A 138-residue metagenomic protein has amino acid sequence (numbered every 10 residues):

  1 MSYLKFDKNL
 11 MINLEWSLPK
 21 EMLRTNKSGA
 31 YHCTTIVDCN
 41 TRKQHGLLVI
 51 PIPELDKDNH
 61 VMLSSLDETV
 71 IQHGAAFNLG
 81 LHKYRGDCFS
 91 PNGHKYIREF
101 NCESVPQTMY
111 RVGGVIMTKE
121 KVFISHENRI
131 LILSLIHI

Functional and structural regions predicted by a protein language model:
M1-I136: Terminal accessory carbohydrate-recognition/targeting modules of carbohydrate-active enzymes
